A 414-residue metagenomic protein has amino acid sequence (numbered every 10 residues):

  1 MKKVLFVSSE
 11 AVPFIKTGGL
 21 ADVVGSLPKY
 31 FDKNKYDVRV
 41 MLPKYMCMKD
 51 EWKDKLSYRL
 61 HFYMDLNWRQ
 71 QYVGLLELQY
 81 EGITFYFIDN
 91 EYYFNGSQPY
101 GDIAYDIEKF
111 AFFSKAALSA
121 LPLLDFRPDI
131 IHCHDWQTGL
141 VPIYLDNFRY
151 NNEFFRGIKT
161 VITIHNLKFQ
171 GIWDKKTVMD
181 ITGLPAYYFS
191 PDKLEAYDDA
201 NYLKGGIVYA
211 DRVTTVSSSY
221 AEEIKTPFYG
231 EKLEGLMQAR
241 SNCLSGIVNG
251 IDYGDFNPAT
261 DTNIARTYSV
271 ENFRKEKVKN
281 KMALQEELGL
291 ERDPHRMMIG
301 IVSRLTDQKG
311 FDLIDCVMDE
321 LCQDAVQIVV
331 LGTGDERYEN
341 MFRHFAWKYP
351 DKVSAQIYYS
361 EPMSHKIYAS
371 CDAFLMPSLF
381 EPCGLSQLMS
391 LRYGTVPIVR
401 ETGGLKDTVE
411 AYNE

Functional and structural regions predicted by a protein language model:
M1-E414: Catalytic cores of nucleotide-sugar-dependent glycosyltransferases that transfer UDP/GDP/TDP-activated
